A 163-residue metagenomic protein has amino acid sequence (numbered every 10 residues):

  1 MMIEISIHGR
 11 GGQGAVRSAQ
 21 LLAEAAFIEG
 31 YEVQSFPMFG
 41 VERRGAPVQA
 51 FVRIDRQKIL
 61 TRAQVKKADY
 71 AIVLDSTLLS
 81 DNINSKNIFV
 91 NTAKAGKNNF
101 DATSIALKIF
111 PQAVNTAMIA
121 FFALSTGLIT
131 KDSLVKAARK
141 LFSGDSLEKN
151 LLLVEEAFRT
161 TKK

Functional and structural regions predicted by a protein language model:
M1-K163: Active-site cofactor/cluster-binding pocket
